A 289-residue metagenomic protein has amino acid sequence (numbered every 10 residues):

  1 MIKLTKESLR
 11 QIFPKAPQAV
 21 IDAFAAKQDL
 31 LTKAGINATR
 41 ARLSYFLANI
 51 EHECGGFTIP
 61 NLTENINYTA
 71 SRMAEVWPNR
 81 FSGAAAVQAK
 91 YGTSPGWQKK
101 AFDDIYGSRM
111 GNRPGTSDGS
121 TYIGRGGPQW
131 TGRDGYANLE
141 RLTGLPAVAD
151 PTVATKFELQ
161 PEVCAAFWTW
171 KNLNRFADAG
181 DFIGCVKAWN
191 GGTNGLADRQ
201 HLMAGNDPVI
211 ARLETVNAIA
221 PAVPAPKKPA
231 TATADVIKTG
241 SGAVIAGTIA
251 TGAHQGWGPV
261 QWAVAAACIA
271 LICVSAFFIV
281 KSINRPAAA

Functional and structural regions predicted by a protein language model:
K3, T39-A48, A179-V186: Alpha-helical scaffolds flanking conserved acidic
K15-N37, G55, K90-A179: Alpha-helical segment that forms one wall of the substrate-binding/catalytic cleft in peptidoglycan-active domains
I21, H52-Y68, L173-N174, G191-R199: Secretory-pathway/luminal and periplasmic proteins that interact with or process carbohydrate-rich
D29, R40-L62: Secreted/periplasmic proteins that engage bacterial cell-wall peptidoglycan
I50-E53, G132, A177-L196: Acidic helix/loop microenvironments that form the catalytic cleft of cell-wall polysaccharide enzymes
T63-A89: Active-site-surrounding "flap" and adjacent substrate/cofactor-binding loops of secreted or lumenal enzymes, prototyped
N190-A225, I245, V274-S275: Low-complexity, Gly/Ser/Thr/Pro-rich intrinsically disordered linker/tail segments
V216-A289: Cationic, hydrophobic amphipathic alpha-helical membrane-interacting segments
